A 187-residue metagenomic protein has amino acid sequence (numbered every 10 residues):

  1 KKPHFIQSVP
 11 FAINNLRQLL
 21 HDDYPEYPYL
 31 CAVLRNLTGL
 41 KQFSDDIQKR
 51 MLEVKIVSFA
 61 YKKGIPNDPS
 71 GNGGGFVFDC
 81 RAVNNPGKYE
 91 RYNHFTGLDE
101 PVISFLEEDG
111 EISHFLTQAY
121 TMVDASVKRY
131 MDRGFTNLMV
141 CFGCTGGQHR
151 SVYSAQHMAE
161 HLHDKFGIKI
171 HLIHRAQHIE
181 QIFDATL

Functional and structural regions predicted by a protein language model:
K2-F5, V9-P10: Positively charged N-terminal leader segments that act as targeting/secretion signals
V9-L138, H178-Q181: C-terminal accessory "lid"/substrate-recognition subdomains
K55, M139-C141, H171-I173: A structural signal for isolated positions on well-ordered beta-strands in alpha/beta enzyme cores
T117, T121-D124, V152-Q156, E160: A generic structural signal for well-ordered alpha-helical surface patches
T136-A159: Catalytic cysteine-centered active loop of the rhodanese-like fold, especially the PTP/DSP P-loop
A159-K169: Post-Walker A helix-loop "phosphate-sensing" segment adjacent to the P-loop in P-loop NTPases
G167-Q177: Short beta-strand-centered segment that lines the nucleotide-binding/catalytic pocket of NTP-utilizing
Q177, A185-T186: Auxiliary N-terminal substrate/complex-recognition segments of SAM-dependent methyltransferases
